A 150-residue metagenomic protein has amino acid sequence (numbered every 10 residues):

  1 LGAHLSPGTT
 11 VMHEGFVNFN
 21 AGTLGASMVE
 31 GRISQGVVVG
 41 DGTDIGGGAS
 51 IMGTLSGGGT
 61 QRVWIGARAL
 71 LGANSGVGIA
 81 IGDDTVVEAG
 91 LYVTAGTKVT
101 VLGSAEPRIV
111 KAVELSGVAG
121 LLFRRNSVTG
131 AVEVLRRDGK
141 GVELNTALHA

Functional and structural regions predicted by a protein language model:
L1-T10, G22: Extended, small-residue-rich solenoid/repeat segments and analogous flexible loops that form exposed scaffolds
S6, M12-E14, S34: Short glycine-rich loop/turn motifs
E14, N18-N20: Extended, low-complexity, charged alpha-helical tracts that assemble into coiled-coils or amphipathic helices used
A21-G22, V37: Glycine/proline-rich, flexible active-site/cofactor-binding loop segments that harbor closely spaced acidic
V29-A150: Glycine-rich hexapeptide-repeat left-handed beta-helix
